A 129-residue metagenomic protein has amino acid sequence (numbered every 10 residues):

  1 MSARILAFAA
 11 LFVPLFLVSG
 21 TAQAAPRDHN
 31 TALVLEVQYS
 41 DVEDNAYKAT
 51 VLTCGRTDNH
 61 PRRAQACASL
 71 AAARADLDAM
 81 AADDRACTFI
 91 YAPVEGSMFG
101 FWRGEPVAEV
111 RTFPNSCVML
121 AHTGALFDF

Functional and structural regions predicted by a protein language model:
M1-F129: Targeting-peptide/extracellular-domain and disordered-appendage signature
